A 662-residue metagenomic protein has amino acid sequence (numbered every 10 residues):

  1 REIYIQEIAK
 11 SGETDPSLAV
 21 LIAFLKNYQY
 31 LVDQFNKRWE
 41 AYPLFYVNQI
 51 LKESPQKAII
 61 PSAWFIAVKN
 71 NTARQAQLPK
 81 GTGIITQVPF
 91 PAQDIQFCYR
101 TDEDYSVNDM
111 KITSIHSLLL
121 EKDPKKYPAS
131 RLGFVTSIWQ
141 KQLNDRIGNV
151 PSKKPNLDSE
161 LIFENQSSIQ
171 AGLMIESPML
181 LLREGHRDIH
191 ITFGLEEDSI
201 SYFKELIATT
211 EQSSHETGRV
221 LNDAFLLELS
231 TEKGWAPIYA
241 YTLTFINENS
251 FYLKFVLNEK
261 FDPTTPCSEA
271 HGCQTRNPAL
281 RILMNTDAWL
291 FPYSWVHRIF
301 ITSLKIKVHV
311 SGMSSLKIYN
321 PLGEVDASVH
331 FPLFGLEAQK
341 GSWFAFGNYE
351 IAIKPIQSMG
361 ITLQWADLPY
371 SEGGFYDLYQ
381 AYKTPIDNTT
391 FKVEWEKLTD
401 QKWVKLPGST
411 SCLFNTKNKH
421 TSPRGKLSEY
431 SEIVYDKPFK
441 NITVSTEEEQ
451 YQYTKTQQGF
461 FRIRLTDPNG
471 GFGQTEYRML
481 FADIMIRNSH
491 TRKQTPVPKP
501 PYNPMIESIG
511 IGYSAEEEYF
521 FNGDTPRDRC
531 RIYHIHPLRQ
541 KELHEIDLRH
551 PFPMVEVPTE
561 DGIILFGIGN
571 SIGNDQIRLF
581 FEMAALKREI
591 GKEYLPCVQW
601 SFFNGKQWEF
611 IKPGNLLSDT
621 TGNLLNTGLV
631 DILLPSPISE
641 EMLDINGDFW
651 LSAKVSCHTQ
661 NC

Functional and structural regions predicted by a protein language model:
R1-C662: Intrinsically disordered, low-complexity, polar/charged repeat-rich segments
